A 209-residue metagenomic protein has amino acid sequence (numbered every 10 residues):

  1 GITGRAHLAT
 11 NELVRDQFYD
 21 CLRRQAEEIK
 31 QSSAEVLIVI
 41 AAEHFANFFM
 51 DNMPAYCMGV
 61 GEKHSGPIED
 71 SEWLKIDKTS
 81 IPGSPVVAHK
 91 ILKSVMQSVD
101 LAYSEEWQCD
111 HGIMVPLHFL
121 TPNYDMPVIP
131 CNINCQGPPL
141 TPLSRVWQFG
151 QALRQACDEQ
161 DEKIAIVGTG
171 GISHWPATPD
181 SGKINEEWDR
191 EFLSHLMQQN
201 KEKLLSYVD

Functional and structural regions predicted by a protein language model:
G1-D209: Soluble secreted/lumenal catalytic domains with histidine-centered metal-binding or acid-base catalytic motifs
